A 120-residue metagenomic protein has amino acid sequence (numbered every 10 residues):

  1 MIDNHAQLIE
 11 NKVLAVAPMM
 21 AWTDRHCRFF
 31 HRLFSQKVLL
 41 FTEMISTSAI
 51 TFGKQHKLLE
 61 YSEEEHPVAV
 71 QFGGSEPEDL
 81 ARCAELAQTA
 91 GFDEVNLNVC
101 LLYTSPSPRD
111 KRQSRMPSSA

Functional and structural regions predicted by a protein language model:
I2-H5, M19-D93: Glycine-rich, positively charged N-terminal anion/phosphate-binding segment
K12-V13: Extreme N-terminal starter segment of soluble prokaryotic enzymes
S46, L101, A120: Short, flexible active-site-adjacent loop segments at beta-strand->alpha-helix junctions, enriched in small/polar
S48, R112-S114: Local alpha-helix boundary/kink/capping signal
G91-L101: Short, flexible active-site-proximal loops enriched in glycine and acidic residues
Y103-D110: Conserved small/polar residues in nucleotide/adenosyl-binding loops
S114-A120: Hydrophobic alpha-helical segments, chiefly the membrane-spanning helices and signal/signal-anchor peptides
